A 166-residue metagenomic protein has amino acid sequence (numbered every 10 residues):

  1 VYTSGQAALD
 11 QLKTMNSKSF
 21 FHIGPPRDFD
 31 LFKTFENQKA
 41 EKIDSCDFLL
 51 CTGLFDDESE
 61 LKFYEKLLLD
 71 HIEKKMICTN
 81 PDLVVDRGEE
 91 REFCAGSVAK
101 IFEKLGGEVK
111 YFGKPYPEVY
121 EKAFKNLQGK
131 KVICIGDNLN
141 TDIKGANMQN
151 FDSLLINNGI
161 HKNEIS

Functional and structural regions predicted by a protein language model:
Y2-S166: HAD-like aspartate-dependent phosphatase fold
